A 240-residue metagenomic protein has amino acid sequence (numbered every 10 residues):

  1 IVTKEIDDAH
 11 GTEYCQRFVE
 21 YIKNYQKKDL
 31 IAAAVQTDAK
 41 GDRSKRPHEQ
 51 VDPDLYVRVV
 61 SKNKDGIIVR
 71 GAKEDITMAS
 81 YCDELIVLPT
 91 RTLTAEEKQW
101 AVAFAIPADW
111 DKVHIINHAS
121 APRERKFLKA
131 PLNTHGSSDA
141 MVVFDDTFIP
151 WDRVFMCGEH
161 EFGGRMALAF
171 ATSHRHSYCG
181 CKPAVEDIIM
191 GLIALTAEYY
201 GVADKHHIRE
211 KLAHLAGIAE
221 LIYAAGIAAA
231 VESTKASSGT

Functional and structural regions predicted by a protein language model:
T3-R70: Gly/Pro-rich turn-and-neighbor structural signature
E20, N24-K27, I31, H176 (+2 more regions): Alpha-helical scaffold segments in carbohydrate-active enzymes
Y21-K23, Y56-V59, K73-T77, R91-A95 (+1 more regions): A generic local secondary-structure boundary/capping motif
L30-A32, D65, D83-L85, W100-F104 (+1 more regions): Structural beta-strand/beta-sheet cores of well-ordered domains, especially the beta-sheet scaffolds that support
V59-S61, D65-Y81, L85-L88, L132 (+4 more regions): Conserved catalytic-core segments centered on acid/base and nucleophilic motifs
A72, I76-R123: A short core secondary-structure module
R125-A219: Glycine-rich beta->alpha junctions and the first turn(s) of the following alpha-helix
Y223-T240: C-terminal helix-coil-helix/basic helical segment that borders enzyme active sites and/or dimer interfaces and provides
